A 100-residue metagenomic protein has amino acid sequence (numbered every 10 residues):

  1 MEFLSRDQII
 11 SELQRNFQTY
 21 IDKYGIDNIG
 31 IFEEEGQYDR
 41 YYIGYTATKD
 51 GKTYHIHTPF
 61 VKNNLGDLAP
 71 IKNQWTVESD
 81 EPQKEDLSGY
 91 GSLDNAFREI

Functional and structural regions predicted by a protein language model:
M1-G51, D80-L87: Negatively charged, low-complexity tracts enriched in Asp/Glu with abundant Ser/Thr
G51-G91, N95: Intrinsically disordered, low-complexity regulatory segments enriched in Ser/Thr/Pro and charged residues
R98-E99: Charge-dense, helix-prone N-terminal extensions
